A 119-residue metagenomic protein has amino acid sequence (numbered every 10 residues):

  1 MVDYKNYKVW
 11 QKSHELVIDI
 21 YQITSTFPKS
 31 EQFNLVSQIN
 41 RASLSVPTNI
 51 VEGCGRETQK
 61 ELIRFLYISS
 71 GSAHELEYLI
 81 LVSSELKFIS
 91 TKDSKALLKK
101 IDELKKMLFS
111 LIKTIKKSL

Functional and structural regions predicted by a protein language model:
M1-L119: Short, C-terminally biased terminal segments at protein or domain edges
